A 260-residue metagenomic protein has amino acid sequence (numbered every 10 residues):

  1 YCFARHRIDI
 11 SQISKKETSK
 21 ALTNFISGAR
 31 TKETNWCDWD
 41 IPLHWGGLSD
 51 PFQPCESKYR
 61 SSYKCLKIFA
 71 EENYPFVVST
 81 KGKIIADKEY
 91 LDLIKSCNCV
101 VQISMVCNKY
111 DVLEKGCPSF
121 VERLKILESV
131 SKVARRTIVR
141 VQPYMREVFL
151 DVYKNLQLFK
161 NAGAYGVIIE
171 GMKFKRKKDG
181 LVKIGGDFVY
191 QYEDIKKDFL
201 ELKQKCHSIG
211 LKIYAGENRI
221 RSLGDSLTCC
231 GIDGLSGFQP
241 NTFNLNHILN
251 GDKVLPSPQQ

Functional and structural regions predicted by a protein language model:
Y1-K20: Canonical Radical SAM [4Fe-4S] cluster-binding loop centered on the CxxxCxxC motif and its immediate flanking residues
R7, D50, N218: Residue-level marker of positions within ordered structural domains that often coincide with functionally constrained
E17-N24, E89, E201, P240-N244: Exposed alpha-helical structural elements
L22-D198, K205: Conserved AdoMet/S-adenosylmethionine-binding subsite of the radical SAM
K177-Q260: C-terminal accessory extensions appended to soluble enzyme cores
